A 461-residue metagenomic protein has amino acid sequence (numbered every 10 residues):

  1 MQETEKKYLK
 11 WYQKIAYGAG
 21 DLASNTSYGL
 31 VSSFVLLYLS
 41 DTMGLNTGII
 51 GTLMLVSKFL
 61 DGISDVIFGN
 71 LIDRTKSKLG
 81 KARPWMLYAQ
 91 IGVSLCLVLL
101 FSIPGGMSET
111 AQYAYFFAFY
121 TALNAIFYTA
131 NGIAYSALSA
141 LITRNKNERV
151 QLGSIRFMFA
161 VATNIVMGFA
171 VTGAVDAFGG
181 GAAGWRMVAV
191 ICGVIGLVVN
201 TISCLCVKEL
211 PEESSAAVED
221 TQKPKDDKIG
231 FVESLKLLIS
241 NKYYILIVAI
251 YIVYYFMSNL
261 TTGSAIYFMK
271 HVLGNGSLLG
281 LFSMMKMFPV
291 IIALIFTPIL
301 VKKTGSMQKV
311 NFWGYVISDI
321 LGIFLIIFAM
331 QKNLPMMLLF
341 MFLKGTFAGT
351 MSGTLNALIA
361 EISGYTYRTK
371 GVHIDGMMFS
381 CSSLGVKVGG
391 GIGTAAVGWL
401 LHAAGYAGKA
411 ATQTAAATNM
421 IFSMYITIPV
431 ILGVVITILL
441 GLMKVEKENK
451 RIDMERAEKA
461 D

Functional and structural regions predicted by a protein language model:
Q2-D461: Membrane-embedded alpha-helical bundles of multi-pass transporters/translocases, especially carrier/permease families
